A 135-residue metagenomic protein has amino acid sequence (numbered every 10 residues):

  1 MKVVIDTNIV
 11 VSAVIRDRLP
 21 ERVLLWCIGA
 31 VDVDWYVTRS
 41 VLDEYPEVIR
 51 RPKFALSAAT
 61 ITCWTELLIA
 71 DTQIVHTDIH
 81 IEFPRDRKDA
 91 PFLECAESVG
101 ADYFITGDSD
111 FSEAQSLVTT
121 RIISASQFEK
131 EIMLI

Functional and structural regions predicted by a protein language model:
M1-V37: Short, well-structured N-terminal submotif of metal-dependent ribonuclease cores
D6-T7, V37-T38, G107-D108, S124: A secondary-structure boundary/capping signal
R18, Y36, A59, F83 (+1 more regions): Residues at secondary-structure transition points
W26-H80: PIN-domain endoribonuclease scaffold, especially VapC-family toxins
S40-V41, R87, Q127: Short beta->alpha linker loops
A70-F104, S109, E113: Active-site neighborhoods of divalent-metal-dependent phosphate/nucleic-acid chemistry enzymes
A90, V99-G100, S109-I135: Acidic, PIN/NYN-like endoribonuclease modules and their adjacent C-terminal/linker elements
